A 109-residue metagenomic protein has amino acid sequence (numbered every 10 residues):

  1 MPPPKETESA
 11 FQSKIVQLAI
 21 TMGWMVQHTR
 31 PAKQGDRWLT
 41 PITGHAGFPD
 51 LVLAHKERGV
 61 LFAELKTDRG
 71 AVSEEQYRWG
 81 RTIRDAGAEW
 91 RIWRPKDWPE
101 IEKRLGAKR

Functional and structural regions predicted by a protein language model:
M1-R109: Catalytic phosphate/metal-binding cores of nucleic-acid and nucleotide-processing enzymes, i.e., regions that mediate
